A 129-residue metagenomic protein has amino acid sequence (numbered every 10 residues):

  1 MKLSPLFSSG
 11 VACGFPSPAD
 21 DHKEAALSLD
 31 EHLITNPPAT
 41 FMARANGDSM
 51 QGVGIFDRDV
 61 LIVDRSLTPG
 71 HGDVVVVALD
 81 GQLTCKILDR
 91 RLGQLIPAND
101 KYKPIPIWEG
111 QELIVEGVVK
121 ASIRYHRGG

Functional and structural regions predicted by a protein language model:
M1-Q51, H71, Q82-L83, R90 (+3 more regions): Short, positionally conserved secondary-structure boundary motifs
G52-F56: A short glycine-leucine-enriched loop at secondary-structure breakpoints that most characteristically corresponds
R58-D59, D73: Structural motif
I62-V63, V76: Hydrophobic beta-strand signal
V63-P69: Short acidic low-complexity segments
A78, K86: Compact nucleic-acid interaction/catalytic patches
K101-P104: Short, surface-exposed beta-strand-loop junctions and turns on beta-sheet-rich folds
